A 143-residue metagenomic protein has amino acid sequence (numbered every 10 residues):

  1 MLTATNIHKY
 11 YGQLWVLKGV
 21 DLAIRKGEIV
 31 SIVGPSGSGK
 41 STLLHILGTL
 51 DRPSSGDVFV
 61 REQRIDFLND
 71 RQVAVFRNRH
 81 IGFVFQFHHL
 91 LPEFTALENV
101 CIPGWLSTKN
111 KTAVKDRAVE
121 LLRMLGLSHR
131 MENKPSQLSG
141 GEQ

Functional and structural regions predicted by a protein language model:
M1-Q143: ABC family nucleotide-binding domain
